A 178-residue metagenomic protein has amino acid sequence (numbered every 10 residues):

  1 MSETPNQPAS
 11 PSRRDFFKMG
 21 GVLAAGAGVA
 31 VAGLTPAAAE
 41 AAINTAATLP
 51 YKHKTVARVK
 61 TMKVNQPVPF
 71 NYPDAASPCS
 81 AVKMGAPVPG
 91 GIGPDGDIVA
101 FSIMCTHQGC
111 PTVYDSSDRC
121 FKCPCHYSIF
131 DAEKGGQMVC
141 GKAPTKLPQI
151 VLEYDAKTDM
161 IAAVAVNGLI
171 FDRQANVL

Functional and structural regions predicted by a protein language model:
S2-A27: N-terminal secretory signal peptides and thylakoid transit peptides that target proteins across membranes
A27-G28, K122: A short hydrophobic/aromatic micro-motif that marks alpha-helical segments and, especially, helix-coil
G28, A32-P36: Hydrophobic membrane-targeting alpha-helices
A38-S116, E153-L178: N-terminal pre-ligand scaffold of iron-sulfur
T61-K63, G96, C123, P144-L147: Short solvent-exposed loop/turn micro-motifs enriched in small/polar/acidic residues
H107-C140: Surface-exposed, polar helix/loop patches in the mature regions of secreted/periplasmic/lumenal proteins that form
D118-C120, K134-A162: Polybasic, low-complexity binding patches
